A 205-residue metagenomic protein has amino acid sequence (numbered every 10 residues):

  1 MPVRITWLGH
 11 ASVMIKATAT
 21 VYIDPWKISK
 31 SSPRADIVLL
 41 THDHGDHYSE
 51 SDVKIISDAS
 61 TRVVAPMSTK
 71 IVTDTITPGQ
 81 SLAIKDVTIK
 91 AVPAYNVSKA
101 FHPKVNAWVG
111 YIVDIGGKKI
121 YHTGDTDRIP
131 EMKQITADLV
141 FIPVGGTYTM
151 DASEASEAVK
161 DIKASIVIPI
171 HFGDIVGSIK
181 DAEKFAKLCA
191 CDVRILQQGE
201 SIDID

Functional and structural regions predicted by a protein language model:
M1-P33, T73-T136, M150, Q198-D205: Core dinuclear metal-dependent hydrolase active-site scaffold
I5-T6, T75-I84, T136, S156 (+1 more regions): Binuclear metal-ion centers of metallo-dependent hydrolases, dominated by the metallo-beta-lactamase
I15, H42, I89, D125 (+3 more regions): Divalent metal-coordination and catalytic microenvironments
I23, L39-L40, K90-A94, I142 (+1 more regions): Redox-cofactor binding/interface segments in oxidoreductases and associated redox assembly factors
W26-T75, T136-F141: Active-site metal-binding motif and surrounding structural segment of the metallo-beta-lactamase
E50-S57, G110, M132, A155-V159 (+1 more regions): Short amphipathic alpha-helical segments and helix-helix/interface helices
I112-S178: Metallo-beta-lactamase
